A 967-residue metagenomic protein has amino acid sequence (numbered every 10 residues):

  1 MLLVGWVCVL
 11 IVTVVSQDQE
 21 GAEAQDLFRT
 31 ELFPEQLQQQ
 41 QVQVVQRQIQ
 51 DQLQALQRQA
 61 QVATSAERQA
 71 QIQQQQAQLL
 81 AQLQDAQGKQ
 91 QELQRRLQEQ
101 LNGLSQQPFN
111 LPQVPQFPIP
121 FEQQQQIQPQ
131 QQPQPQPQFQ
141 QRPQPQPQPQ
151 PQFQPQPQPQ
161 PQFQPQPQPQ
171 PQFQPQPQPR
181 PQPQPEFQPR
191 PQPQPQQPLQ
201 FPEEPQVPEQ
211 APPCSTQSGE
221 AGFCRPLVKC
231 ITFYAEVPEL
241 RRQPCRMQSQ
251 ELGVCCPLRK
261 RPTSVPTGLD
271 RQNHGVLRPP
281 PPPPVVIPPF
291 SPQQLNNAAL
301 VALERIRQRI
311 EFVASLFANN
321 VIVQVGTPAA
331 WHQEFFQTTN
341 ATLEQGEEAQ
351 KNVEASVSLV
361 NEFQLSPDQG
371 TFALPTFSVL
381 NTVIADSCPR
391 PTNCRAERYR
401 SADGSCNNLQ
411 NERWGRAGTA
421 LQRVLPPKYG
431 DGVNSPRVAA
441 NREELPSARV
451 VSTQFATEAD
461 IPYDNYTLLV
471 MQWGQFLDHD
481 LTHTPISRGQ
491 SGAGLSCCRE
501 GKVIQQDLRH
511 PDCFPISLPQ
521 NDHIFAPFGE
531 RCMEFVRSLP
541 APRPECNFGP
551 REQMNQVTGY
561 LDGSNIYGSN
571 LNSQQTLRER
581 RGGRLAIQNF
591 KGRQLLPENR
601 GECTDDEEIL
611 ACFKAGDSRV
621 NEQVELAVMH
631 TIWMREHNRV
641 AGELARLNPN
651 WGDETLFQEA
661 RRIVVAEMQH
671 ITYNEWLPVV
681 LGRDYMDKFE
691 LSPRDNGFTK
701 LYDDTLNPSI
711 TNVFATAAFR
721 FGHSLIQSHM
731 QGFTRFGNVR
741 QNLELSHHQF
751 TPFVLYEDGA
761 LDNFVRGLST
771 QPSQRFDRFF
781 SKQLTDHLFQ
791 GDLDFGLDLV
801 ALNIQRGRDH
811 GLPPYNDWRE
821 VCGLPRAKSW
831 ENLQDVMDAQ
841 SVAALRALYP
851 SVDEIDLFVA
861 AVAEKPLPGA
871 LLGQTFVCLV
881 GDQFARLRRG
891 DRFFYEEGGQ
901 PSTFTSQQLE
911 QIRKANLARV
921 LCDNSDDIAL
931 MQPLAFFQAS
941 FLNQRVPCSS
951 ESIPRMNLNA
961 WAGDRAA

Functional and structural regions predicted by a protein language model:
L2-Q17: Cleavable N-terminal signal peptides of Sec/SRP-targeted secreted and luminal proteins
Q17-E23, P244-M247, L252-R639, E643 (+7 more regions): N-terminal accessory/cap region of cofactor-dependent oxidoreductases and related radical enzymes
E20-E209, R271, V276-R278: Intrinsically disordered, low-complexity repeat regions enriched in Pro/Gln/Gly/Tyr
Q76-L79, L83, H637, F657-M668: Short amphipathic alpha-helical coiled-coil/interface segments
P212-S215, E220-R259: Secreted, short cysteine-rich peptides and small extracellular cysteine-rich domains stabilized by multiple disulfide
V237-R241, P266, S829-L848: Short linear, low-complexity motifs centered on an aromatic residue
G652: Acidic, glycine-enriched active-site microenvironments
